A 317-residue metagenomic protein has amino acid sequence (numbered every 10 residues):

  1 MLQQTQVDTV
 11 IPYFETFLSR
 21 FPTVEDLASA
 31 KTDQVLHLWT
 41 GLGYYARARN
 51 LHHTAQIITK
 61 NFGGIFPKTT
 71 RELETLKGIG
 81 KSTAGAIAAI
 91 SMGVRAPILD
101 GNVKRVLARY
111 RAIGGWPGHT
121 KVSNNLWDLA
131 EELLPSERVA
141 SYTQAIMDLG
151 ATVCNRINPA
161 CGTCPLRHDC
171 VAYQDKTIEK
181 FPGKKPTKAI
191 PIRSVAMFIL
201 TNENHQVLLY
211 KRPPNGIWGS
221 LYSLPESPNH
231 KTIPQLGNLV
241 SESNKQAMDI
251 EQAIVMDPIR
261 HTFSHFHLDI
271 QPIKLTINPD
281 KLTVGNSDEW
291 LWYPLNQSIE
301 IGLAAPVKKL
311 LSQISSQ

Functional and structural regions predicted by a protein language model:
L2-G162, L166-D175, E179, I192 (+1 more regions): Catalytic cores of DNA base-excision repair glycosylases
A151-Q317: Intrinsically disordered, low-complexity, charged terminal extensions of DNA damage-control enzymes
